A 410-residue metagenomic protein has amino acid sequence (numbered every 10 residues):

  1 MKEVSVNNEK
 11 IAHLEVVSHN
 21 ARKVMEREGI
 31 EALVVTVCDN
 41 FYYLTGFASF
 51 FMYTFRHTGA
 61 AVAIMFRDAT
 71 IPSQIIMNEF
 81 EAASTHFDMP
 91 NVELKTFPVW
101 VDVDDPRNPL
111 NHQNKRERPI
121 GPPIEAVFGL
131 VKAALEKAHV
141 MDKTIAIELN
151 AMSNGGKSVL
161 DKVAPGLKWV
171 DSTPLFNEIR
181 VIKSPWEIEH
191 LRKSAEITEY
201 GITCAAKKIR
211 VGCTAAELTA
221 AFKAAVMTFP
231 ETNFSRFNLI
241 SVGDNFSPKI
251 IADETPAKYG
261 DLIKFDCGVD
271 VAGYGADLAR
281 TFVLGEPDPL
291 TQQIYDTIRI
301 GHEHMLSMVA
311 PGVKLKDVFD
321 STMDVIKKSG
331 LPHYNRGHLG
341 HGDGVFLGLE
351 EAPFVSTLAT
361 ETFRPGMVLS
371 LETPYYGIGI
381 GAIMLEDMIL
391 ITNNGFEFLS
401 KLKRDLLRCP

Functional and structural regions predicted by a protein language model:
M1-P410: Active-site neighborhoods and metal-handling regions in enzymes and metal-associated proteins
